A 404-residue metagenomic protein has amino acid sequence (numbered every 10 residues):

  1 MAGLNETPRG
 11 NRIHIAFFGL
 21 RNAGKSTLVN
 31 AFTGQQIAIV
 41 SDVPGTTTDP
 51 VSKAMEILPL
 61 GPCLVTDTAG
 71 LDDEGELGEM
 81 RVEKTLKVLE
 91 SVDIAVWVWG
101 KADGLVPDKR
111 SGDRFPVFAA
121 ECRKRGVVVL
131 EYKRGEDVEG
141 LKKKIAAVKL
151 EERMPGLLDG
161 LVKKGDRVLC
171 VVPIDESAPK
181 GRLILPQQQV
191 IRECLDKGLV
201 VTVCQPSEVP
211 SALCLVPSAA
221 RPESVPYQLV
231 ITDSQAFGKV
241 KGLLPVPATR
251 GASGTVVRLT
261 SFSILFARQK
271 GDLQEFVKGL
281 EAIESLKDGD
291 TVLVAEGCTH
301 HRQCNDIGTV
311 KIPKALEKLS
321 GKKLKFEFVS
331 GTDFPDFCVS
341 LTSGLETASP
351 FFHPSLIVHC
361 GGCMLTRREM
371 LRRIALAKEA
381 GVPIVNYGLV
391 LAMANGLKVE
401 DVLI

Functional and structural regions predicted by a protein language model:
M1-E79, E83, K87-I94, W99: Conserved G1/Walker A P-loop phosphate-binding module
A2-L4, K25, D49-S52, M80-T85 (+5 more regions): A generic local structural motif
G24, G135-E151, R268-Q269, G396-V399: Conserved GTPase G-domain signal focused on the G5
A38-D42, V148-L157: Active-site phosphate-binding and catalytic loops of NTP-dependent enzymes
S41-V43, E131-E136, F262-S263, G388-V390: Beta-strand->loop->alpha-helix junctions that form or flank phosphate-binding loops in nucleotide-handling enzymes
K53-A69, D73-I145, P155-L161, R182-L213 (+4 more regions): Conserved C-terminal guanine-recognition region of P-loop GTPase G domains, centered on the G4
V162-I404: P-loop NTP-binding site
